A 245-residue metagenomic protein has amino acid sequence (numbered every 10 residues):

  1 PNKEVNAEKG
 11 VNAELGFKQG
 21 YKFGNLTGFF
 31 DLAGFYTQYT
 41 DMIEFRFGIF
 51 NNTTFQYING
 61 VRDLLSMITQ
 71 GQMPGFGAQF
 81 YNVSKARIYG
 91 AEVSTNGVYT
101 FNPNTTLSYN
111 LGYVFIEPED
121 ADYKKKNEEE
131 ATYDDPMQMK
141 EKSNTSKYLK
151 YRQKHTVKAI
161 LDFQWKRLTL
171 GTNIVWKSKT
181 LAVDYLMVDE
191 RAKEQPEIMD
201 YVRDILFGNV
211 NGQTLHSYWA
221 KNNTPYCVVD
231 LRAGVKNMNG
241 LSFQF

Functional and structural regions predicted by a protein language model:
P1, F47-Y81, E190-A220: Flexible glycine-rich, low-complexity coil/linker segments exposed to the extracellular/periplasmic environment
P1-Y39, D162: Structural signature of Gram-negative outer-membrane beta-barrels, strongest in the C-terminal barrel of TonB-dependent
N2-E8, N82-K85, Y148-L149, A220-N223: Outer-membrane beta-barrel proteins
K9-V11, L26, R87, T105 (+3 more regions): Residue-level preference for beta-strand/loop junctions
L15, L231-G234: Short, basic/aromatic-rich helical patch in the C-terminal catalytic core of site-specific tyrosine
K22-F29, T100-Y109, G240: Short loop/turn motifs that connect adjacent beta-strands in outer-membrane beta-barrel proteins
A33-Q38, N52-L186: Gram-negative outer-membrane beta-barrel transporters
Q38-D41, V175-G212, N223-Y226, A233-F245: C-terminal beta-signal and adjacent terminal beta-strands/loops of Gram-negative outer-membrane beta-barrel proteins
